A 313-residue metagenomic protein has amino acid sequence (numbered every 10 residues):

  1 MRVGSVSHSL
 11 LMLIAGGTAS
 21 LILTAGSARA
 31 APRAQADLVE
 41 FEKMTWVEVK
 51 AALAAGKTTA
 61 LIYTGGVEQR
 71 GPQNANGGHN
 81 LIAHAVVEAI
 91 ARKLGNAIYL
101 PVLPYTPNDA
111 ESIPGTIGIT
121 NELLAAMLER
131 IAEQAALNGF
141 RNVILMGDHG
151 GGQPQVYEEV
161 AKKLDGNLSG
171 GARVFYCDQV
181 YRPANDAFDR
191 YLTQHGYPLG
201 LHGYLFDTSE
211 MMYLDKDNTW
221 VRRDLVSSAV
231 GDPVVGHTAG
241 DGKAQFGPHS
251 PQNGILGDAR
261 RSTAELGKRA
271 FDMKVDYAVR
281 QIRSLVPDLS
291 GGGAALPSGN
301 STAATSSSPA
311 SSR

Functional and structural regions predicted by a protein language model:
M1-H8: N-terminal secretory signal peptides that target proteins for export/translocation
V3, A15-G16, A25, N253-L256 (+1 more regions): Feature targets compositionally biased, intrinsically disordered low-complexity regions with long contiguous runs
H8-T24: Bacterial N-terminal signal peptides
L21-I22, S27, S308-P309: N-terminal targeting/docking segments
A30-E122, A126-I144, D148-R313: Extended, histidine- and acidic-residue-enriched regions that form the cofactor-binding/catalytic faces
